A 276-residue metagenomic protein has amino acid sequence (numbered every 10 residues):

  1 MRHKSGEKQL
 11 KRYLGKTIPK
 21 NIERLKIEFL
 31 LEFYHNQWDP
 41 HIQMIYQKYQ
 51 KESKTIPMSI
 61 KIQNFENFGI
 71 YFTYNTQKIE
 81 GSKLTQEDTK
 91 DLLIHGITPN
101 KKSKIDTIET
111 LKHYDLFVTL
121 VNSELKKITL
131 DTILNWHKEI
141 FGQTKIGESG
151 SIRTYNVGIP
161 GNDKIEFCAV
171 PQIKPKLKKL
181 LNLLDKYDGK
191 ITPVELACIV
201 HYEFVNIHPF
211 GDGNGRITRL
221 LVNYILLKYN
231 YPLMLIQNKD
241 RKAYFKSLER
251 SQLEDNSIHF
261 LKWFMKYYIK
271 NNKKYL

Functional and structural regions predicted by a protein language model:
R2-D212, R216-L276: FIC/Doc superfamily catalytic core
